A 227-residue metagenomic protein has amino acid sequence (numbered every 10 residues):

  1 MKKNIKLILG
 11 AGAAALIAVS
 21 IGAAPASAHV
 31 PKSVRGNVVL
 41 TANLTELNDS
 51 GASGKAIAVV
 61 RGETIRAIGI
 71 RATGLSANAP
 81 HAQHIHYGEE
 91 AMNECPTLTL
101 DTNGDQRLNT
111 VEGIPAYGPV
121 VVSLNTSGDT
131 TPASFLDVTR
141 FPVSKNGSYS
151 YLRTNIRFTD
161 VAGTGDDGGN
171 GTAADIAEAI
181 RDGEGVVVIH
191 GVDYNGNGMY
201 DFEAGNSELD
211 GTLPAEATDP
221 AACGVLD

Functional and structural regions predicted by a protein language model:
K2, K6, G12-D227: N-terminal leader/targeting pre-sequences
